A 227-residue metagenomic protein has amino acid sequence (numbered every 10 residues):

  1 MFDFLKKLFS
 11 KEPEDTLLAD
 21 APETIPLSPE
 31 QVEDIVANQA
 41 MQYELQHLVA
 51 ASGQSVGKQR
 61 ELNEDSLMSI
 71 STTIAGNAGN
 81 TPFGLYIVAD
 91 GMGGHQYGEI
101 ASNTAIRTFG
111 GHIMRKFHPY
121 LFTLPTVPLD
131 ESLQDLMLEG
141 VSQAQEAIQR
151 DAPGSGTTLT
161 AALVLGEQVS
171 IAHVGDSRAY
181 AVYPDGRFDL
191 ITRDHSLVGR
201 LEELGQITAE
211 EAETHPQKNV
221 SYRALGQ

Functional and structural regions predicted by a protein language model:
M1-Q227: PP2C/PPM-type serine/threonine phosphatase catalytic domain
